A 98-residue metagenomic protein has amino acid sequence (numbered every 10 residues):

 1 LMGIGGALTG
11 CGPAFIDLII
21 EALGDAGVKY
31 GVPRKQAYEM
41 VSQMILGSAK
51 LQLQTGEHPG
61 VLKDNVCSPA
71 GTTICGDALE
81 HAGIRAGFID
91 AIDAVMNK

Functional and structural regions predicted by a protein language model:
L1, I19-L23, M44, T72: N-terminal alpha-helical segment
L1-A14, P33-Q36, H58-P59: Conserved Rossmann-fold dehydrogenase catalytic segment
G10-L18, Y38-S42, C67: Alpha-helix N-cap/helix-start motif at coil-to-helix transitions, marked by capping-box chemistry
F15-V32, D77: N-terminal glycine-rich phosphate-binding loop for ADP-containing cofactors
V28, E39-K98: NAD(P)-dependent Rossmann-like dehydrogenase/reductase catalytic/cofactor-binding core
